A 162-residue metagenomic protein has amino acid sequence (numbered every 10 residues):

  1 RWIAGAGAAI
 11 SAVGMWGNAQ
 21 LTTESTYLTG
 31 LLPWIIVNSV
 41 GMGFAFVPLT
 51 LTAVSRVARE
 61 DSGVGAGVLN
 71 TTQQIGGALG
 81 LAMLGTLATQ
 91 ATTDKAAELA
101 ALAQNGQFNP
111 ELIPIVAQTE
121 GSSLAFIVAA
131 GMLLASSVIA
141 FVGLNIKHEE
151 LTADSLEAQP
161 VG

Functional and structural regions predicted by a protein language model:
R1-L99, V116-L151: C-terminal module of multi-pass small-molecule transporters
A96-P110: Peri-membrane helix termini and adjoining interfacial loops of integral membrane proteins
P110-I113, G143-G162: Intrinsic disorder in cytosolic terminal tails and internal cytosolic loops of multi-pass membrane transporters
